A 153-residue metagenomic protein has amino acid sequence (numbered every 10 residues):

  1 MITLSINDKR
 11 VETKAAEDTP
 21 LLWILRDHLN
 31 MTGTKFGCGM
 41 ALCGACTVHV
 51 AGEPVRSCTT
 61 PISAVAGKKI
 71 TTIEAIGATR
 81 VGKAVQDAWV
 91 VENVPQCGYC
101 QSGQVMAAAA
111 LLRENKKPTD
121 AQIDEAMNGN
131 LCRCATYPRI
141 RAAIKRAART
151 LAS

Functional and structural regions predicted by a protein language model:
M1-S153: Signature of N-terminal electron-transfer/Fe-S-associated modules in redox systems
